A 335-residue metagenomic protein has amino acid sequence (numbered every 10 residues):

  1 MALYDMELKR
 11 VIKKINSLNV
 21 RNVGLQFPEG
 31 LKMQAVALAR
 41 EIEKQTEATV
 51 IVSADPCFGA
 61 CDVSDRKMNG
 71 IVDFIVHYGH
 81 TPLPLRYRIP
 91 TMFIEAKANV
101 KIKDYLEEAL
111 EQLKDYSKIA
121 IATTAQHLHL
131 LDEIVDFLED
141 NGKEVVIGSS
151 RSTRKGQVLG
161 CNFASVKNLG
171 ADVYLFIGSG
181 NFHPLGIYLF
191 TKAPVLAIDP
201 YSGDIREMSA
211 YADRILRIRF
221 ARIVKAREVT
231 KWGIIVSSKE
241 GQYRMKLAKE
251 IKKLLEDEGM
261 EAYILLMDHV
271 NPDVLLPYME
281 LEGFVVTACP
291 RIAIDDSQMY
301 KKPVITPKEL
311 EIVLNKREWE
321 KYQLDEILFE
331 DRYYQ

Functional and structural regions predicted by a protein language model:
A2-N69, F74-G79, N99, I264 (+1 more regions): Metallocofactor- and cofactor-centric catalytic cores in central/energy metabolism, strongly enriched
Y4-D5, F27-V36, P56-C61, Y78-P84 (+8 more regions): Gly/Ser/Thr-rich loops at beta-strand to alpha-helix junctions that form or flank small-molecule/cofactor-binding
K9-R21, A109-I119, I223-W232: Glycine-rich phosphate/diphosphate-binding loops that line cofactor/substrate pockets in enzymes
R40-A48, D136-V145, T191-P194, E250-A262: Short helix-loop-beta junction
R86-A212: Conserved, well-structured core segments that form the ligand-binding/active-site neighborhood of functional domains
K97, Y201-G203, A210-D213, P290-Q335: Peripheral docking tails and interdomain loops at the edges of cofactor- or intermediate-handling domains
F182-E261, H269-Y278: Redox- and metal-dependent alpha/beta enzyme cores, enriched for Fe-S-associated oxidoreductases and cofactor-handling
L247-I305, L310, W319-Y322: A C-terminal functional module that forms or caps the active site or interfaces directly with catalytic machinery
